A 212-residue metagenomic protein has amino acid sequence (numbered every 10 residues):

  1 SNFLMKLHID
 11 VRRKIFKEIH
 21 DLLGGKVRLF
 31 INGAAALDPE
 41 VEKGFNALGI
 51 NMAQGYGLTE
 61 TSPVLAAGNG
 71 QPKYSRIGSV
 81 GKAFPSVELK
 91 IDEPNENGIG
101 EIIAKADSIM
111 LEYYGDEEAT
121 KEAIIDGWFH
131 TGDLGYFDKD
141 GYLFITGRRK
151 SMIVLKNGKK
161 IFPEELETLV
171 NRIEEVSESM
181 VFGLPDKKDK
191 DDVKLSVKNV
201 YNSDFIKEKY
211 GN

Functional and structural regions predicted by a protein language model:
S1-S75, E88, S177: Gly/Ser/Thr-rich phosphate-binding loop
A34, M110, P163: Glycine-rich phosphate/pyrophosphate-binding beta-alpha loops
A35-A36, S108, D204: Alpha-helix/helix-capping structural signal
K73, K150-M152, N202-K207: A short, flexible beta-alpha/helix-coil linker loop
A83, V87-D92, E96-L155, K160: Conserved ATP-binding/catalytic segment of the ANL
D92, L134, I173-S203: C-terminal boundary motif of the adenylate-forming
K209-N212: Short, intrinsically disordered, charge-balanced linker/junction segments flanking boundaries in proteins
